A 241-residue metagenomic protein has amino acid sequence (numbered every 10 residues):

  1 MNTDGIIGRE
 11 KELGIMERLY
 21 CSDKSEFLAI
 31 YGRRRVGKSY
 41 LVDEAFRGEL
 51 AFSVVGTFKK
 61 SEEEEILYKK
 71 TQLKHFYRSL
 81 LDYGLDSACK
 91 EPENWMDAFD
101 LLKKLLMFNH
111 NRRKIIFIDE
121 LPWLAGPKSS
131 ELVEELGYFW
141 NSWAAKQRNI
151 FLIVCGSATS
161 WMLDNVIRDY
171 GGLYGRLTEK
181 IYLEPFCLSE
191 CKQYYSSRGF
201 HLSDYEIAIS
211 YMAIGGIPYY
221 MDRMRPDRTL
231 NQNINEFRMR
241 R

Functional and structural regions predicted by a protein language model:
M1-R241: Phosphate-binding site recognition
